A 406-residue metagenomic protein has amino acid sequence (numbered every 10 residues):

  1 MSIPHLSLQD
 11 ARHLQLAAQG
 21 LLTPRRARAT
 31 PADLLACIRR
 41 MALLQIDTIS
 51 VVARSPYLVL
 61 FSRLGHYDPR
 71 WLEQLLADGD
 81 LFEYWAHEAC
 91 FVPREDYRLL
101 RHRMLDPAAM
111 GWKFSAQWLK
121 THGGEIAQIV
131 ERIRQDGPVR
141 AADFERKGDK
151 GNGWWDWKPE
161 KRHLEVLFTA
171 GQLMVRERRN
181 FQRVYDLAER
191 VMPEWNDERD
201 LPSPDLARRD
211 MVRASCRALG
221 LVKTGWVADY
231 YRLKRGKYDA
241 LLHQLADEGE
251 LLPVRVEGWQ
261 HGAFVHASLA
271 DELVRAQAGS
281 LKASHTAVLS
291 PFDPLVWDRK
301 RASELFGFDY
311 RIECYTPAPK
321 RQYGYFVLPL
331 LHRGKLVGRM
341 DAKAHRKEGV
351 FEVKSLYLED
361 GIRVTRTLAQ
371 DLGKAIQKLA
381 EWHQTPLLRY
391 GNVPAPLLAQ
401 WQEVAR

Functional and structural regions predicted by a protein language model:
M1-V288, D293-V296, R301, L305-I312 (+3 more regions): Long, low-complexity intrinsically disordered regions
